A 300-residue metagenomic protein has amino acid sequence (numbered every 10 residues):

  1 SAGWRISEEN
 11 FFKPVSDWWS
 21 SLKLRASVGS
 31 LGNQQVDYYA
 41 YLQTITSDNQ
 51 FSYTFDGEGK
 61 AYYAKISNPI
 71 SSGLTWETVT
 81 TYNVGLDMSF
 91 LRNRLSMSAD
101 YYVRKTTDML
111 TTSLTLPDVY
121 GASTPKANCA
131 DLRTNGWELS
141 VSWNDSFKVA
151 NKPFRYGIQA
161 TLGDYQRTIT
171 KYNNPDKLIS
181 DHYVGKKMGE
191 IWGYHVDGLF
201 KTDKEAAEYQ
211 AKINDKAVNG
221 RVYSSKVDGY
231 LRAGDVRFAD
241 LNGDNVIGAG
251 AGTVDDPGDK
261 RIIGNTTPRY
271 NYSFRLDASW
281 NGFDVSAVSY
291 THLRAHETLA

Functional and structural regions predicted by a protein language model:
S1-H195: Extracellular/periplasmic, surface-exposed regions of secreted and cell-surface proteins
Y39-A40, S146-G264, A300: Conserved small-residue
I70, G85, D256-D259, R269-S273: Short, hydrophobic/aromatic alpha-helical segments in well-folded domains
T106-T107, P257, R294: A short local loop/turn or secondary-structure capping micro-motif enriched for an aromatic residue
C129-L132, G264, P268: Short alpha-helix boundary/capping segments
R155-G157, N265-Y290: Conserved C-terminal beta-signal and adjacent last beta-strands/turns of outer-membrane beta-barrel proteins
T291-T298: Conserved small/polar residues in nucleotide/adenosyl-binding loops
